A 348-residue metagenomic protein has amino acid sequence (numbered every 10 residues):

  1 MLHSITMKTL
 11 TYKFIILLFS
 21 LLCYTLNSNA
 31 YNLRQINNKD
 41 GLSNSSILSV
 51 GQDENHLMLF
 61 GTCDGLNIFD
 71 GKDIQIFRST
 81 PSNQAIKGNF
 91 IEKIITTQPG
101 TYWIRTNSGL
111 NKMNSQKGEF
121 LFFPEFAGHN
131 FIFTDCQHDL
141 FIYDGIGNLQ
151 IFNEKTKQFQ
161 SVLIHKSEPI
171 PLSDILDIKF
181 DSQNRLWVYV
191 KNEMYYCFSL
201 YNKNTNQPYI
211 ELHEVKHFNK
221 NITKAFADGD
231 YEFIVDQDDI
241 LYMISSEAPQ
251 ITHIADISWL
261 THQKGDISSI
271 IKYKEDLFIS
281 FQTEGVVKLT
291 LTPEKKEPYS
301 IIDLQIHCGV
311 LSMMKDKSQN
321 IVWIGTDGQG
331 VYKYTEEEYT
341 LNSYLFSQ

Functional and structural regions predicted by a protein language model:
M1-Q348: Carboxylate-rich, polar loop motifs that coordinate divalent cations or form catalytic acidic clusters
